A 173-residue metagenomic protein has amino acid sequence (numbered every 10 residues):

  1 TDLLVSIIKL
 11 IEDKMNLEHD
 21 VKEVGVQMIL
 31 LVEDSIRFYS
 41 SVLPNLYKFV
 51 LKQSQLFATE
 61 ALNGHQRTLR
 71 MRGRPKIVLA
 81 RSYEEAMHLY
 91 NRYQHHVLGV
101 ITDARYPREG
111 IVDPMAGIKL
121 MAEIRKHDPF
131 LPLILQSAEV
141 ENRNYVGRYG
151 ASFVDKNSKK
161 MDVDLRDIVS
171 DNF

Functional and structural regions predicted by a protein language model:
T1-S6, N16-E18, I111-M115, K119-D167: Alpha4 helix (beta4-alpha4-beta5 surface) of REC/receiver domains from two-component response regulators
D2-P44, N172-F173: CheY-like receiver
I8-K9, L43-N45, N91, V146-R148: Short coil/turn segments at secondary-structure boundaries
G25-R37, V42-Q66, I77: Conserved acidic segment of CheY-like receiver
E33-I36, A104-R105, Q136-A138, N157: Structural motif
F57-G99: Acidic, metal-coordinating helix/loop segments flanking the phosphotransfer/catalytic sites of two-component signaling
L89-R92, D164, I168: CheY-like receiver
I101-G110: Active-site residues of response regulator receiver
